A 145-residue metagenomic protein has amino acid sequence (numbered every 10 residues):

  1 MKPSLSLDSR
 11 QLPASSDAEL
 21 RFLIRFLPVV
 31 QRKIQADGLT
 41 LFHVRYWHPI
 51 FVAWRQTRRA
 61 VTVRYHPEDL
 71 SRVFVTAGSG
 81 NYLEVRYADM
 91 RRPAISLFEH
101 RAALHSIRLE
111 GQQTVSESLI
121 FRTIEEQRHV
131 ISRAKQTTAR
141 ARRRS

Functional and structural regions predicted by a protein language model:
M1-R122: C-terminal, beta-rich DNA-binding module of retroviral/retroelements integrases
H105-S145: Mixed-charge (acidic/basic) macromolecular-recognition segments
